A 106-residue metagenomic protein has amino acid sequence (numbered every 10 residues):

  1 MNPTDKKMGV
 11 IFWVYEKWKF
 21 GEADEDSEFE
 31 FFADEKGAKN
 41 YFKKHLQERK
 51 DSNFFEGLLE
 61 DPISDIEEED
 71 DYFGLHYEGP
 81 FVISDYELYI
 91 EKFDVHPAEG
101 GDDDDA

Functional and structural regions predicted by a protein language model:
M1-V10, D65-E68, V82: Short, surface-exposed loop and linker segments with low hydrophobicity and enrichment for Pro/Ser/Thr
N2-S27: Short aromatic-glycine-(Arg/Gly/Cys) micro-motifs in beta-strand/loop hairpins
I11-V14, A38, F42, L88-I90: Hydrophobic beta-strand residues in large extracellular and virion-surface proteins
Y15-W18, A33, K92-D94: Residue-level signal for short segments within beta-strands and strand-turn junctions of well-structured beta-sheet
A23-G37: A short, exposed loop/beta-hairpin motif centered on an aromatic-Gly-Thr core
A33-F55: A short, charged, amphipathic alpha-helix used as a generic interaction element across diverse proteins
Q47-A106: Short, mixed-charge low-complexity intrinsically disordered segments
